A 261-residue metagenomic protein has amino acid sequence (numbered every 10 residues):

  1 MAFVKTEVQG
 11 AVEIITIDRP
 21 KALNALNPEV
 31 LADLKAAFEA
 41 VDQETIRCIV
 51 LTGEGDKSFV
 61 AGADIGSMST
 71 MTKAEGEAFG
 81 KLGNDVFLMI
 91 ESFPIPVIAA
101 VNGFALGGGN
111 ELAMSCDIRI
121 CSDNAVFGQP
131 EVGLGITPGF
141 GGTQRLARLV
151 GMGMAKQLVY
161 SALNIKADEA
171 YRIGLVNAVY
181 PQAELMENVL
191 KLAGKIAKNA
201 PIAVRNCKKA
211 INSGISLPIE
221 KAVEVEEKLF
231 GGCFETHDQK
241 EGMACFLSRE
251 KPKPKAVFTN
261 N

Functional and structural regions predicted by a protein language model:
M1-G10, V41-E44, D56, A162-D168 (+2 more regions): C-terminal alpha-helix plus adjacent terminal tail
M1-T52, L88: Conserved CoA-thioester-binding segment of acyl-CoA-metabolizing enzymes
I15, R19, D33-L34, L51 (+7 more regions): Terminal peptide-recognition signature
E29-D33, L82, M89, N188 (+2 more regions): Charged catalytic carboxylate motif
V30-D33, F79-L82, L112, L185 (+1 more regions): Hydrophobic alpha-helical membrane-association signature
G53-M89, A105, G135, P218: Glycine- (often His-adjacent) and acidic-residue-rich active-site loop that binds/positions the CoA thioester
M89-I202, E235-T236, E241-A244, N260: Crotonase-fold acyl-CoA enzyme core
